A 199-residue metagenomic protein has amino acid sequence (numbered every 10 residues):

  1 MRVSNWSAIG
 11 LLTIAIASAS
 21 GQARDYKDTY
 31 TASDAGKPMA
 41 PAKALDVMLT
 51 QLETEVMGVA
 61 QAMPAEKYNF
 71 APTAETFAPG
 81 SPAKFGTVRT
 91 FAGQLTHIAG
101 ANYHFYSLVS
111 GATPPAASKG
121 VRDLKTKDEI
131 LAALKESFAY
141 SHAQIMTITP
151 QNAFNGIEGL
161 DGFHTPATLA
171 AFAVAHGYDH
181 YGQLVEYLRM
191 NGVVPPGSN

Functional and structural regions predicted by a protein language model:
M1-N5: Positively charged n-region of N-terminal signal peptides that target proteins for export
S7-S18: Bacterial N-terminal signal peptides
A23-Y26, A65, P114, A143 (+1 more regions): Low-complexity, Gly/Pro
A23-Y30, D34, A42, D46 (+4 more regions): Short, contiguous alpha-helical
G36-P41, T126: Electrostatic cytochrome c docking/interface patches
M48, R122-I157, P166-H180: Acidic/histidine-rich alpha-helical segments that form the ligand environment of transition-metal centers
L52, V59, A101, L134-S137 (+1 more regions): Amphipathic alpha-helices that form helix-helix packing interfaces
